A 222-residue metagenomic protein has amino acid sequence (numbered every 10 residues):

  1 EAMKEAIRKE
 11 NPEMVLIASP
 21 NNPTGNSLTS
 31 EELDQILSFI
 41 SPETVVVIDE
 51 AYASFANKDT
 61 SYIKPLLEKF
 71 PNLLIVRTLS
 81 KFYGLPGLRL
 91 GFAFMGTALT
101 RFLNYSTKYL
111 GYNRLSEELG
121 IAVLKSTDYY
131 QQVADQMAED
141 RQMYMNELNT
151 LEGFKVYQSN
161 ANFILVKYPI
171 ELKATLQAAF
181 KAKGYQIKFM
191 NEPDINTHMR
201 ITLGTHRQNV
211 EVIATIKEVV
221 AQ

Functional and structural regions predicted by a protein language model:
A2-E10, P23-V46, E50-F82: Active-site pre-lysine segment of PLP-dependent enzymes
E13-N21, V46-E50, Y157-S159: Short beta-strands and strand-loop turn motifs
E31, A178, A182-K183, K188 (+1 more regions): PLP-dependent enzyme catalytic core of the Aspartate aminotransferase-like
N72-T150, K155-Y157: PLP-dependent aminotransferase class I/II
G87, N160, D194-T197: Short acidic/glycine-enriched loop/turn segments that link adjacent beta-strands
M95-L99, K125-S126, Y168-E171, H206 (+1 more regions): Short loop segments at secondary-structure junctions
M137-A138, L148-K183, M199, L203: Conserved PLP-binding catalytic core of the aspartate aminotransferase-like
